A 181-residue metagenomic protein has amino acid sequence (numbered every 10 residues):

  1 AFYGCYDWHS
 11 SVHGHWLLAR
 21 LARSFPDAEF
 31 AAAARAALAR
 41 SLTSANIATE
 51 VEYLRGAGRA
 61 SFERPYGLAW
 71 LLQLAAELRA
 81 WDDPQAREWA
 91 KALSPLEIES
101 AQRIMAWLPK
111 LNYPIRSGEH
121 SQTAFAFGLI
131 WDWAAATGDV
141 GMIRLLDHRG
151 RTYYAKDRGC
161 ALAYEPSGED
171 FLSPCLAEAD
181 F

Functional and structural regions predicted by a protein language model:
G4, S10-V12, A19-A134: Extended ligand-binding groove/face enriched in aromatic
S100-L176: Loop-centered beta-sheet repeat module
